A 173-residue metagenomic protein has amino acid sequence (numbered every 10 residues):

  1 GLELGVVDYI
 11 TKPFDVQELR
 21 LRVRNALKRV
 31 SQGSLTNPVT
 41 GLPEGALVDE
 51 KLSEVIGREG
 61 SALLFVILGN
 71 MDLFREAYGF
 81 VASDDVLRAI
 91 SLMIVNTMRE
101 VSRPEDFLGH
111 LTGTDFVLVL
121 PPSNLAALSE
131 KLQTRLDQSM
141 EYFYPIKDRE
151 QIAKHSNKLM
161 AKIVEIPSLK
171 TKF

Functional and structural regions predicted by a protein language model:
L2, A26-L47, L68-L73: Amphipathic HAMP/coiled-coil signal-transducing linker helices that couple sensory inputs to cytosolic output domains
L4, E18, L108, N157-E165 (+1 more regions): Cyclic nucleotide signaling catalytic output domains
F14-V23: C-terminal output helix
G45-A62, M71-N96, G109-G113, A126-E130: Conserved long alpha-helical elements within nucleotide-processing catalytic cores of c-di-GMP signaling and class III
S91-A126, E141-K154: Conserved helix-loop-beta segment at the catalytic/binding core of cyclic-nucleotide signaling proteins
